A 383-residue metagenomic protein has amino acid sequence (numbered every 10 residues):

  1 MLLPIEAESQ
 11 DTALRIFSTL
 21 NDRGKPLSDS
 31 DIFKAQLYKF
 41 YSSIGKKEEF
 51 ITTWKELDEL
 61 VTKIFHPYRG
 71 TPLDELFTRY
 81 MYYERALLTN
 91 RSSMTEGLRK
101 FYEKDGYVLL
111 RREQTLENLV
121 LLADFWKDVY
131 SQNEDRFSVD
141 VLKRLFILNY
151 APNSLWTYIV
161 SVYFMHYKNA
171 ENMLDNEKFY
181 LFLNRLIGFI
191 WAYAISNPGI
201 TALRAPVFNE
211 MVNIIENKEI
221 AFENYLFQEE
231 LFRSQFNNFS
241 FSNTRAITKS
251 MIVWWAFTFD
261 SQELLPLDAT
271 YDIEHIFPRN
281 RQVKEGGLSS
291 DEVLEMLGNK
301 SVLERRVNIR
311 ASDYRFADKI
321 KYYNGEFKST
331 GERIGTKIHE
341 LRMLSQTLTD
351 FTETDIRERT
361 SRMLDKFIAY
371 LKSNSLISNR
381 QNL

Functional and structural regions predicted by a protein language model:
M1-T71, L183-N184, G188-W191, I309 (+2 more regions): Basic- and aromatic-enriched surface patches that contact anionic nucleotides/nucleic acids
P4-S9, L20, L37, Y102 (+5 more regions): Short, flexible loop/turn elements at secondary-structure junctions
I5-T12, L148-W156, D175-F182, L265-A269 (+1 more regions): Secondary-structure capping and boundary motifs in well-ordered enzyme cores
S9, S161-N169, F257-S261: Short, flexible beta-strand-to-coil junctions
D22, D29-I247: A cross-family structural signal marking well-folded subdomains
I187-V293, L297-S312, F316: Intrinsically disordered, low-complexity N-proximal targeting/linker segments that flank membranes
K366-F367, L371-N374, N379-L383: A positional "C-terminalness" feature that preferentially activates on distal terminal regions of long, nucleic
